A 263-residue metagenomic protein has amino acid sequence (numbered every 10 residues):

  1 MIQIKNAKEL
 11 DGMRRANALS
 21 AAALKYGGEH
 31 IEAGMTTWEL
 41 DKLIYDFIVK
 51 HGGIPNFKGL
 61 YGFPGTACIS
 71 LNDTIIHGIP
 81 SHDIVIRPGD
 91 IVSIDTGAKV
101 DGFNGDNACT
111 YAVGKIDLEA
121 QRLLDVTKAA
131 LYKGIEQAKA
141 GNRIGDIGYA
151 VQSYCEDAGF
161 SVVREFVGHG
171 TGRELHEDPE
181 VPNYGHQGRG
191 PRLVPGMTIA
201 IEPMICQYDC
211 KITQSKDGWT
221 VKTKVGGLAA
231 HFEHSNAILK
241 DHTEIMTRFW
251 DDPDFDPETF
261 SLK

Functional and structural regions predicted by a protein language model:
M1-K263: Active-site neighborhoods and metal-handling regions in enzymes and metal-associated proteins
